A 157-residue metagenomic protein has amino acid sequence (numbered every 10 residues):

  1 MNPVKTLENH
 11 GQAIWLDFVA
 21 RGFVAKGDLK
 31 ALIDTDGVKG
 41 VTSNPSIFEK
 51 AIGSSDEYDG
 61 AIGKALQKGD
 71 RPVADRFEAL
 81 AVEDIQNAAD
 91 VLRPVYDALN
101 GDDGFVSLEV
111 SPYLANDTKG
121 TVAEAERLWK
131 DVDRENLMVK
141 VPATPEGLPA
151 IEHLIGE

Functional and structural regions predicted by a protein language model:
M1-G27: N- or domain-start disorder-to-order transition segments that initiate the globular core
K5, K30, E126, P149-E152: Alpha-helical segments flanking ligand/cofactor-binding loops in enzyme cores
G11-L16, D133-M138, G156-E157: Short beta-strand/loop segments at the ligand-binding rim of alpha/beta enzyme cores
A25-L32, T121: Short, acidic/polar
L32, L128-V132, L154: Generic structural signal for hydrophobic
L32-S43: Catalytic domains of carbohydrate-active enzymes, especially glycoside hydrolases
G37-V38, D133, A150-E157: Glycine-enriched alpha-helix->loop->beta-strand junction motifs that scaffold or abut catalytic
S43, I47-P149: Active-site beta->alpha loop and helix N-cap motifs at the rims of alpha/beta catalytic domains
